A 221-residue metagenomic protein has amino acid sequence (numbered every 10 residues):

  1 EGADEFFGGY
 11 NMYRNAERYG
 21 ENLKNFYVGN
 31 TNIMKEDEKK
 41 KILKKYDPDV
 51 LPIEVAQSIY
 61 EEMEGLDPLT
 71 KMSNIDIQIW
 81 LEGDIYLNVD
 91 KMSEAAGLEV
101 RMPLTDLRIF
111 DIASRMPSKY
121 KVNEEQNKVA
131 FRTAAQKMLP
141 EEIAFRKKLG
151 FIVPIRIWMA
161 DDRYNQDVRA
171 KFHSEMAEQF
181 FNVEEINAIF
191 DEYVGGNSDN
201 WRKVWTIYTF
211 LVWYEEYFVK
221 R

Functional and structural regions predicted by a protein language model:
D4-N30: A mobile, often basic/glycine-rich helix-loop segment that functions as the active-site lid/recognition loop
N25-R221: Adenosyl-5′-phosphate
